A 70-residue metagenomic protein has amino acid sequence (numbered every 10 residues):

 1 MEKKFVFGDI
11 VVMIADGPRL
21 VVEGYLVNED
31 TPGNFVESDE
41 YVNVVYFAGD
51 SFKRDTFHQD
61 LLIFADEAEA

Functional and structural regions predicted by a protein language model:
E2, F7-D60: Basic/aromatic-rich interaction segments and small domains that mediate binding to polyanionic partners
N28, L61-A70: Long, low-complexity intrinsically disordered regions
